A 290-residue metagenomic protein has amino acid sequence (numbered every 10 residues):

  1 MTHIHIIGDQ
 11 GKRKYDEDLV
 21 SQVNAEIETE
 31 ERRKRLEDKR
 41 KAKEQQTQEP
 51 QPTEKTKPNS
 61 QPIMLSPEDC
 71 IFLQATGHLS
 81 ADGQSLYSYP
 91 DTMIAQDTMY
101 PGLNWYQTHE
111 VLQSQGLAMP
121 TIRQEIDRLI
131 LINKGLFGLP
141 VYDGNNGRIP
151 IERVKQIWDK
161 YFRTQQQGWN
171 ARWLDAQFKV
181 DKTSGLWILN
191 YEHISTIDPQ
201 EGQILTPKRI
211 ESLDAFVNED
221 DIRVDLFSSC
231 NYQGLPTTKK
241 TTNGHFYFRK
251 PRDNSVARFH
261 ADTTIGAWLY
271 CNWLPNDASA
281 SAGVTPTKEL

Functional and structural regions predicted by a protein language model:
T2-A118, Q124-L290: A binding-site-centric feature that preferentially detects glycan-recognition modules on secreted/surface proteins
